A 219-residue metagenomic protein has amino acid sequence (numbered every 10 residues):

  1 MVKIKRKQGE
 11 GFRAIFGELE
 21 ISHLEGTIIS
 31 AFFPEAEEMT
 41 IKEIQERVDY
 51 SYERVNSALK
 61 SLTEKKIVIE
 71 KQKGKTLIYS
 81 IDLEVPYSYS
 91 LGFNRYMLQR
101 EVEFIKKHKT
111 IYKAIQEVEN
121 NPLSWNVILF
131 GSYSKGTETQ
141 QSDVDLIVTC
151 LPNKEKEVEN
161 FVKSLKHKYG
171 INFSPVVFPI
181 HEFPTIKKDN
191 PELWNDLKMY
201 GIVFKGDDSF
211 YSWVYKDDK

Functional and structural regions predicted by a protein language model:
V2-L123, K135-Q141, L151-K219: Catalytic core of pol beta-like nucleotidyltransferases
W125-Y133: Short helix-loop-helix/strand-helix junction enriched in hydrophobic and basic residues
I147-T149: A contiguous pocket-lining binding segment that forms or flanks enzyme active sites
